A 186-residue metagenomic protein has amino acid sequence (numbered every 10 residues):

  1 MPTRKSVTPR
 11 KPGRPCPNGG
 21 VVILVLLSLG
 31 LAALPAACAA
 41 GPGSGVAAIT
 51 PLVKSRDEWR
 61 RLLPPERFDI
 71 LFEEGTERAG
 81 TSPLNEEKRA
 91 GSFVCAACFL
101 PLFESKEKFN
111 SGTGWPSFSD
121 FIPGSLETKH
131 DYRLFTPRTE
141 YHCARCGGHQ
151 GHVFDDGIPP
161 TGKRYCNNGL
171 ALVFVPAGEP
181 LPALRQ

Functional and structural regions predicted by a protein language model:
M1-P17: N-terminal secretory signal peptides that target proteins for export/translocation
T8, V22-L26, C95: N-terminal non-cleavable signal-anchor helices
G13, G43, P180-L181: Extended beta-strand/loop cores of jelly-roll/beta-sandwich
G19-A33: Bacterial N-terminal signal peptides
G30-A47: Bacterial Sec-dependent signal peptides at the C-terminal "C-region" and cleavage site
P42-E58: Short N-terminal segments immediately surrounding and downstream of signal-peptide cleavage
T50-P51, R60-V94, F99-Q186: A short Gly-Trp-Pro
